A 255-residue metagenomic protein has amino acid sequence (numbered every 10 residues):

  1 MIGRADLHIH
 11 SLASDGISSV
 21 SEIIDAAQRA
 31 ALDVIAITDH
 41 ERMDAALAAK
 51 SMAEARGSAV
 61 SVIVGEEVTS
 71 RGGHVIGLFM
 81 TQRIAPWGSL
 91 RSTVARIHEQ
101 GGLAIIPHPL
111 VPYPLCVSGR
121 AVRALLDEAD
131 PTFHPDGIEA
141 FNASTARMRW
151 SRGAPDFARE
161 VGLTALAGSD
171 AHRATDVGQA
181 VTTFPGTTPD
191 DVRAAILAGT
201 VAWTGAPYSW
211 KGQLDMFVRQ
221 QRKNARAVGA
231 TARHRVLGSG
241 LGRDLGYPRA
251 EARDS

Functional and structural regions predicted by a protein language model:
M1-A26, D44-K50, G57, V68-I84 (+2 more regions): Charged catalytic cores and adjacent phosphate/nucleic-acid-binding surfaces used for phosphate/nucleic-acid chemistry
L12, I23-D44, G102-I105: Divalent metal-dependent hydrolysis catalytic cores, especially in the metallo-beta-lactamase
H40, P109, A143: Flexible loop residues that form catalytic and substrate-binding hotspots at small-molecule/glycan-binding clefts
V60, V64-T69, L110: Short glycine-enriched loops at secondary-structure junctions
A85-S89: Glycine-rich anion/phosphate-binding loops
I105-L115: Aromatic-lined carbohydrate-recognition surfaces of secreted/lumenal glycan-active proteins
